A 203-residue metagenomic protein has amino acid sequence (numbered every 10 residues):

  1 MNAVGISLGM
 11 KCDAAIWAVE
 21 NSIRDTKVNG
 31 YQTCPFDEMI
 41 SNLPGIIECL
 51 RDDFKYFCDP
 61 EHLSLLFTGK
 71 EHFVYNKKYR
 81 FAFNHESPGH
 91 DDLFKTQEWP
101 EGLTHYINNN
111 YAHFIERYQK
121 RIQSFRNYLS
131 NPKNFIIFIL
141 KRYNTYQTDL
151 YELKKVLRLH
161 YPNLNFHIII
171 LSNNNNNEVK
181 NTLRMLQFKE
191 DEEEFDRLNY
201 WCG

Functional and structural regions predicted by a protein language model:
M1-G203: Extracellular glycan-modifying ectodomains
